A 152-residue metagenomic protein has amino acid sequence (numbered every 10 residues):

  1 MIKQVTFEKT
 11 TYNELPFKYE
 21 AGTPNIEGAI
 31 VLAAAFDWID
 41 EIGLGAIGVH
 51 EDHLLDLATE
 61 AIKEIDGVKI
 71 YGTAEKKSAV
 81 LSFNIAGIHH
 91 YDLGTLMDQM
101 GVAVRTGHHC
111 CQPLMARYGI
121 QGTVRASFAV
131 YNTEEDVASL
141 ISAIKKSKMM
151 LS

Functional and structural regions predicted by a protein language model:
M1-S152: Pyridoxal 5′-phosphate
